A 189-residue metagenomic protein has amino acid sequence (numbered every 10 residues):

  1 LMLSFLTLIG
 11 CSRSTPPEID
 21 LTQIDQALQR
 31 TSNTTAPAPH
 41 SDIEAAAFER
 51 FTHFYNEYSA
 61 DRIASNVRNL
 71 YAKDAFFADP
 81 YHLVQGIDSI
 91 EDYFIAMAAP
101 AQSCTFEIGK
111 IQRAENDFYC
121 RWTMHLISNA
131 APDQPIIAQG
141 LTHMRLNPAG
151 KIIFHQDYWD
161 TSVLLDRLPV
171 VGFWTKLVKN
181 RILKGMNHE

Functional and structural regions predicted by a protein language model:
L1-L8: Bacterial N-terminal signal peptides
C11-S65, N69, H188-E189: Short, low-complexity N-terminal intrinsically disordered segments enriched in polar/charged residues
E18-T31, Q156-E189: Low-complexity, intrinsically disordered terminal/linker segments enriched in charged and Gly/Pro repeats
A64-N116: A solvent-exposed, acidic/Ser-Thr-rich amphipathic alpha-helical stretch
D88, A130-D133, V163-V170: A short, polar/proline- and glycine-enriched secondary-structure boundary/capping micro-motif
S103-F106, I136-T142: Short, surface-exposed coil-to-beta transition loops
I111-F118, R145-I153: A short, structured loop/turn motif at beta-sheet edges
N116-L126: A short hydrophobic beta-strand element
